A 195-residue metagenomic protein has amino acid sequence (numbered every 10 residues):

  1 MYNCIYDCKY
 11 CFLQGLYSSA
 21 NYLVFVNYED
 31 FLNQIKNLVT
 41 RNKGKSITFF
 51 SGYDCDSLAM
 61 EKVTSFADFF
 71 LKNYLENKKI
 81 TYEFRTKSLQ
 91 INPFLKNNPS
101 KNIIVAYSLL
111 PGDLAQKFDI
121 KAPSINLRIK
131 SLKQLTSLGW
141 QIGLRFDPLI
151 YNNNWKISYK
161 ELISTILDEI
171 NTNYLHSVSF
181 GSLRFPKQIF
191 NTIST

Functional and structural regions predicted by a protein language model:
M1-C8: Cysteine-centered iron-sulfur cluster-binding motifs in ferredoxin-type domains/subunits of redox enzymes
K9-A106, Q134: Conserved Radical SAM active-site core
F31, R128, Y159: Aromatic/hydrophobic pocket-lining residues that form the small-molecule binding cavity in soluble enzyme cores
D54-L58, K87-L89, S108-G112, L149 (+1 more regions): Active-site beta-loop-alpha junctions enriched in small/polar residues
S108, L114, K121, T136-W155: Conserved strand-turn element in the central/C-terminal portion of the radical SAM core barrel that lines
F118-D119, I150-W155, L175-T195: Flexible glycine/acidic-rich beta-alpha junction loops that bind and position SAM and/or redox cofactors in anaerobic
A122-L135: Glycine-rich S-adenosyl-L-methionine
N154-I170: Catalytic cores of alpha/beta
